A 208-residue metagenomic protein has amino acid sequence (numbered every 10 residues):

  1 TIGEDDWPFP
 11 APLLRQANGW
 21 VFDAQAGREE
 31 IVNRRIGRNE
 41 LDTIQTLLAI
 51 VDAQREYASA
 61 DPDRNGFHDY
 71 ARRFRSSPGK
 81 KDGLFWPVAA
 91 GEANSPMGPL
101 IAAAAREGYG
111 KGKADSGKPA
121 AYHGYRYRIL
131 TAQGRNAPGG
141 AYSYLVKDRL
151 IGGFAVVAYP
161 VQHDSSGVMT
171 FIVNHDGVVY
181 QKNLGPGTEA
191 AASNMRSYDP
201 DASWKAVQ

Functional and structural regions predicted by a protein language model:
T1-P12, F154-A158: Exposed beta-strand-loop-beta-strand "reactive/processing" segments of non-cytosolic proteins
I2, Q16, N174: Acidic surface patches and DE-rich sequence motifs
D5-F9, T43-T46, A53, D164-G167: Stable alpha-helical elements in mature extracytoplasmic
D5-W7, G27-E30, A132-R135, V161-D164 (+2 more regions): Solvent-exposed loop/turn segments at secondary-structure junctions within structured extracellular/periplasmic domains
D6-G37, V178-K182: Short beta-strand edge/turn micro-motifs at domain boundaries
R28-S77: Conserved hydrophobic/amphipathic alpha-helical signal-anchor segments
Y57-S165: Flexible, glycine-rich surface segments
G152-Q208: C-terminal soluble interaction/assembly domains
